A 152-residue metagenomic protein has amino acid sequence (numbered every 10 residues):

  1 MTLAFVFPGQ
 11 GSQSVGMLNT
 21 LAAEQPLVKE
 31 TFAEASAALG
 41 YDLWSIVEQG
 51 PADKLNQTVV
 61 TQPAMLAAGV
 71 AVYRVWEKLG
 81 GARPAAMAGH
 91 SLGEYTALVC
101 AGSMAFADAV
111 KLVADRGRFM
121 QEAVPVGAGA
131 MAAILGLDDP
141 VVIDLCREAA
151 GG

Functional and structural regions predicted by a protein language model:
M1-T2, A128: A structure-centric signal for secondary-structure junctions around beta-strands
T2-A88, A150-G151: Helix-rich "cap/lid" substructures immediately adjacent to catalytic or cofactor-binding pockets
Q10-Q13, A37-L39, A101-G152: Alpha/beta catalytic cores of group-transfer enzymes, especially the acyltransferase/condensing modules of polyketide
Q13-V15, T20, W44, G93 (+3 more regions): Short, electropositive, low-hydrophobicity segments enriched in small/polar residues
G16, M65, V72, A97-V99 (+2 more regions): Hydrophobic side chains within alpha-helical segments
E30, A64, S91-L92, M104 (+1 more regions): An amphipathic alpha-helix/helix-turn recognition signal
G50-P51, S91, V113, C146: A general structural motif at alpha-helix termini
G69, A85-G93, A97, A105: Gly/Ala-rich beta-loop-alpha elbow adjacent to hydrolase catalytic centers
